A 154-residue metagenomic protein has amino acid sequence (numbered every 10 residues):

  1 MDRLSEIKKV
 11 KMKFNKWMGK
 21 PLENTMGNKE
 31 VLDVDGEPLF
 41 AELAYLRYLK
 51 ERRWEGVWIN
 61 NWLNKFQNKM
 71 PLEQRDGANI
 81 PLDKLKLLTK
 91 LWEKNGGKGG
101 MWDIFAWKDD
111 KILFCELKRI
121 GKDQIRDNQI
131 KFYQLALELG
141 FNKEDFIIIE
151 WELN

Functional and structural regions predicted by a protein language model:
M1-A78, L82-L87, K94: Nuclease catalytic cores
R3-E6, R47, W107, L139-F141 (+1 more regions): A binding-site-centric feature that preferentially detects glycan-recognition modules on secreted/surface proteins
E55, K111, D145: Residues at the starts of beta-strands that form the adenosine-phosphate
V57, C115, I147-I149: Hydrophobic/aromatic beta-strand patches that form the interior of the parallel beta-sheet core in alpha/beta enzyme
G96-G99: A short catalytic or substrate-binding loop motif that flags glycine-/basic-rich loops and adjacent residues that bind
M101, I112, Q129-Y133: Short amphipathic alpha-helical surface patches that serve as generic macromolecular interface elements
D103-R119: Conserved catalytic cores of phosphodiester-cleaving nucleases, focusing on short active-site segments
R119-N142, I147-N154: Mg2+/Mn2+-dependent nuclease catalytic core
